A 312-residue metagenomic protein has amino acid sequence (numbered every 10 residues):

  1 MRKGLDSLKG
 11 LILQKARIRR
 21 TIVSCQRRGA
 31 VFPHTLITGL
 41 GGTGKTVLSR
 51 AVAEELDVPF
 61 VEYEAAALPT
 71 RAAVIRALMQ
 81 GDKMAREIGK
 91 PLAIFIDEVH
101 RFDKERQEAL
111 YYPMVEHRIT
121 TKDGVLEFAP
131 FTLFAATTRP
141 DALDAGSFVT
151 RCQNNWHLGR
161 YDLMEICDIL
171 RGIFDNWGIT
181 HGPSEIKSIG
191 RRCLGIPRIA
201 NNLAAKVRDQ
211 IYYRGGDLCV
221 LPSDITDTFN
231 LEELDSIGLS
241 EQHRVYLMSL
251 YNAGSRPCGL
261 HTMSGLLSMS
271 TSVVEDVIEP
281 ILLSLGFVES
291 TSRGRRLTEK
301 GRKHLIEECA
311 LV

Functional and structural regions predicted by a protein language model:
M1-T38: Pre-Walker A (pre-P-loop) alpha-helix and adjacent loop at the N terminus of AAA/AAA+ ATPase modules, a conserved
Q26-Y63, R76-K83: Walker A/P-loop
A51, R71, E87-V115, D141-R151: Conserved AAA+/SF3 P-loop NTPase catalytic/coupling segment centered on the Walker-B
K104-T132: Conserved catalytic/switch belt of AAA+ P-loop NTPases
T138, N154-I166: Conserved AAA+ ATPase "SRH/arginine-finger" region at the nucleotide-binding site
P183, C193-R208, L218-L221, L239-E241 (+1 more regions): The conserved phosphate-sensing helix
I186, A204, D209-L234, H243 (+2 more regions): Conserved C-terminal helix/linker of AAA+ ATPases
K187-L194, R198-Y213, V245-M248, T262 (+1 more regions): C-terminal helical "lid" of AAA+/P-loop NTPase domains
